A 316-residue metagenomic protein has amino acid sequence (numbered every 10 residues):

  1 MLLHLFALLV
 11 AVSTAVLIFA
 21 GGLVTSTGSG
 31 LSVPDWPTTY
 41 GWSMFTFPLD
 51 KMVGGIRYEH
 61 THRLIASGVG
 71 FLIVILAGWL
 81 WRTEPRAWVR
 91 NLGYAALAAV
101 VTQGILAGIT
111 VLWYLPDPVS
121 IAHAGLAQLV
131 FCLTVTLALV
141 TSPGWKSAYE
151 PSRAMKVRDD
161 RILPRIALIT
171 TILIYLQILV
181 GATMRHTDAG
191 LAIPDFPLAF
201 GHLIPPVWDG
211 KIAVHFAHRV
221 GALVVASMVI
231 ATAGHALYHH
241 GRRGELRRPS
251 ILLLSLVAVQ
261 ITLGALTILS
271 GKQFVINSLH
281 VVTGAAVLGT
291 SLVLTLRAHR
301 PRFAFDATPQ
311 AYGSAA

Functional and structural regions predicted by a protein language model:
L3-G30, I172-R185: N-terminal signal-anchor transmembrane alpha helix
V24-V33, V101-A124, M184-P194, I261-A285: Interfacial helix-loop-helix junctions of multi-pass membrane proteins
T25-H60, G190-K211: Extracytosolic (periplasmic/ER-lumenal) interhelical loops and adjacent juxtamembrane/interface segments of multi-pass
D50-L72, D209-V225: Individual transmembrane alpha-helix segments
V69-I75, A127-W145, W208, V224-A231 (+1 more regions): Hydrophobic cores of alpha-helical transmembrane segments in multi-pass inner/ER membrane proteins, independent
L80-Y94, V157-R158, A233-L253: Membrane-interface helix-loop-helix junctions at transmembrane boundaries of multi-pass membrane enzymes, predominantly
P143-P164, R243, F303-A316: Membrane-interfacial, low-structure loops and terminal tails that flank and connect transmembrane helices in multi-pass
Y175, L179-V225, I230: Membrane-interfacial catalytic/cofactor-binding modules of polytopic membrane enzymes
